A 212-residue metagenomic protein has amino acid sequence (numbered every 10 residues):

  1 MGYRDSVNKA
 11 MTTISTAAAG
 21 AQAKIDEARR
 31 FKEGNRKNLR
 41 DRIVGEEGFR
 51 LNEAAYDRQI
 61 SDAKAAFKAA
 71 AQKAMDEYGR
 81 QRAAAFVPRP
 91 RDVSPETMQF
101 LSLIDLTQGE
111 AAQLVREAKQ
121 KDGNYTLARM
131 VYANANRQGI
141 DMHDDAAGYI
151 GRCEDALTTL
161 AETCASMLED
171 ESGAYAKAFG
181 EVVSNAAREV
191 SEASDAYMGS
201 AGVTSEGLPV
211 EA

Functional and structural regions predicted by a protein language model:
M1-T16, F49-A147: Long, charge-patterned amphipathic interaction tracts in eukaryotic proteins
T13-A21, E33, R40, D92: Phosphate-binding glycine-rich loops and adjacent basic patches that engage nucleotide phosphates, nucleic-acid
A18-F31, K121-N124: Short amphipathic alpha-helical heptad-repeat segments
I25-N35, Y56, I60, K64: Early exported N-terminus immediately downstream of N-terminal targeting peptides
N35-A54: Short, Lys/Glu-rich amphipathic helical modules
R40, P95, H143-D144, C153 (+2 more regions): Intrinsic disorder/low-complexity signal
R42-G45, Q120, N136, D145 (+2 more regions): Generic detector of intrinsically disordered, low-complexity, polar/charged segments
I150-A212: C-terminal modules of long, charged coiled-coil scaffolds in eukaryotic assembly complexes
